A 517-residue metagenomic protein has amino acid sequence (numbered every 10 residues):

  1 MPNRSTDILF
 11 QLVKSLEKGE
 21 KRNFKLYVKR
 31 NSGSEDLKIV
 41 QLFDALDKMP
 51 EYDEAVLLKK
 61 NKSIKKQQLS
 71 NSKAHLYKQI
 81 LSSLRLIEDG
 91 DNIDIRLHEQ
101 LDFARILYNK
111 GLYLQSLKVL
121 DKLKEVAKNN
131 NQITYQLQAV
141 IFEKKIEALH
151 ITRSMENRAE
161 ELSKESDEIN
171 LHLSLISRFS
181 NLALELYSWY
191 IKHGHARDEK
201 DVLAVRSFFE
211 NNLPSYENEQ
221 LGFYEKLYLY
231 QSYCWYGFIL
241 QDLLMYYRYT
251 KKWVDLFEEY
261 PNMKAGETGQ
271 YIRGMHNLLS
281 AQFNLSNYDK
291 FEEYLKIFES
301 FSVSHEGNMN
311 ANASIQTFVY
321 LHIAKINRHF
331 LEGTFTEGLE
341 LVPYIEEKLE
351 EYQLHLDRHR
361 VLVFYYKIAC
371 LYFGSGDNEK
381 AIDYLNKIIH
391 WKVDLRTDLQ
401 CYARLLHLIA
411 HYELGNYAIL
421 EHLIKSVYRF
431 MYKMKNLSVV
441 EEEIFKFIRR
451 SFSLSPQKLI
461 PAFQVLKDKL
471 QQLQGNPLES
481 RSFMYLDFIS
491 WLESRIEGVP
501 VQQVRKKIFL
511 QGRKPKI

Functional and structural regions predicted by a protein language model:
M1-S207, N218-Q220, F447, F452-I517: Flexible inter-repeat linkers and adjacent short helices within tandem amphipathic alpha-helical repeat scaffolds
H75-K78, G111-D121, T152-K164, A196-L213 (+4 more regions): Helix-turn-helix repeat elements of alpha-solenoid scaffolds
I95-H98, D102-I106, Y135-Q138, F142 (+9 more regions): "A position-specific structural signal for the A-helix of alpha-solenoid helical repeats
D121-N129, S163-L171, R206-N218, T250-M263 (+5 more regions): Amphipathic alpha-helical segments of tetratricopeptide repeats
N131-Q138, S174-S180, Q220-L227, N262-R273 (+5 more regions): Alpha-solenoid helical repeat architecture
R153, N157-R158, L173-E293: Alpha-solenoid helical-repeat scaffolds
T268-L278, Q282-I368: Long, K/E/R/D-enriched contiguous segments that form extended
H390-L459: Active-site/pore-lining binding-face segments in mid-to-C-terminal subdomains
